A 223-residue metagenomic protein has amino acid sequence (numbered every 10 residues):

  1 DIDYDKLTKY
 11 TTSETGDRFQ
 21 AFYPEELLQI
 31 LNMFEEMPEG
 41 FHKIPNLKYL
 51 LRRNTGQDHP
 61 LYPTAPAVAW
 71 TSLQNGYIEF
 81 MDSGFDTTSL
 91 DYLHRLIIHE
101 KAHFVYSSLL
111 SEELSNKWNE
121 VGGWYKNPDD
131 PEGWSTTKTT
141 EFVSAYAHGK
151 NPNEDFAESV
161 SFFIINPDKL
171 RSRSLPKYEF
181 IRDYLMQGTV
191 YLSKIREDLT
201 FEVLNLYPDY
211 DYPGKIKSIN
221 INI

Functional and structural regions predicted by a protein language model:
D1-A21: Acidic/histidine-rich, surface-exposed loop or edge segments in extracytoplasmic proteins
T11, P45-I223: Active-site-flanking segments in enzyme catalytic domains
R18-L47: Zn2+-dependent metallopeptidase catalytic core
